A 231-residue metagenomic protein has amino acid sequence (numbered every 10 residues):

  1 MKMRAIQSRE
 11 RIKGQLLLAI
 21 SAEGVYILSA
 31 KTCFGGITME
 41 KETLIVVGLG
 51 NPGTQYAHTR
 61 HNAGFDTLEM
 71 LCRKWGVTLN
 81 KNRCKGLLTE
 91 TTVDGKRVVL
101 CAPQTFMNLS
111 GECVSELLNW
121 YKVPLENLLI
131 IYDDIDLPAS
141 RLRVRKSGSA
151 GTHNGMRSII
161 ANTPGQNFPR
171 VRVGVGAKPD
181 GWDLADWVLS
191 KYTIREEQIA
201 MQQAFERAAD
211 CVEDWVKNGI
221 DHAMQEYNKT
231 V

Functional and structural regions predicted by a protein language model:
M1-M3: Methionine residue identity
S8-R11, L16: Cationic, low-complexity basic patches in intrinsically disordered or flexible, solvent-exposed regions
G14, Y26-I27, F34-S147, R157-V171 (+3 more regions): Nucleotide and nucleotide-moiety/phosphate-recognizing core
I20, A102, K191: Pocket-edge structural micro-motifs
R143-S149, W187-Y192: Short glycine-enriched, charge-decorated loop/helix-capping segments at active-site entrances that position
Y192, E196-I199: A short acidic/glycine-rich loop-to-helix N-cap element
